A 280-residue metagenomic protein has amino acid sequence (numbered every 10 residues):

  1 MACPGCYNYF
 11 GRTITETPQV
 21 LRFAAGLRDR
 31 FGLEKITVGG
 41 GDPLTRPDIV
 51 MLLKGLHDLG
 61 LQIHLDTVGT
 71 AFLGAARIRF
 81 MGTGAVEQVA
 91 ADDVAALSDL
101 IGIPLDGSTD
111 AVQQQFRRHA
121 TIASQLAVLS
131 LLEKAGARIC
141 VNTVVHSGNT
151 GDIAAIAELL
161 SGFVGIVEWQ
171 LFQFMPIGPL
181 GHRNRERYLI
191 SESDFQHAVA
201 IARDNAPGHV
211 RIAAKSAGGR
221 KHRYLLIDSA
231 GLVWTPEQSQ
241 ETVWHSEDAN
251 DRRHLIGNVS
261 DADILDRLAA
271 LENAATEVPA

Functional and structural regions predicted by a protein language model:
M1-Q19, R30-F31: Canonical Radical SAM [4Fe-4S] cluster-binding loop centered on the CxxxCxxC motif and its immediate flanking residues
A2, G32, L97, V164-E168: Short loop/turn motifs at secondary-structure junctions
A2, G40, V68, S229-G231: Residue-level recognition of short loop/turn positions
F10-A24, G41-S98, L105-V112, H119-S124 (+1 more regions): Canonical radical SAM enzyme core domain
T15, Q114-Q115, H119-L126, S130-S229 (+1 more regions): Radical SAM enzyme [4Fe-4S]-AdoMet core and its adjacent flexible, acidic and glycine-rich loops/tails across
F23-L33: Catalytic domains of carbohydrate-active enzymes, especially glycoside hydrolases
K35-T37, Q62-H64, L100-G102, R138-N142 (+1 more regions): Structural preference for beta-strand elements that scaffold enzyme active sites
